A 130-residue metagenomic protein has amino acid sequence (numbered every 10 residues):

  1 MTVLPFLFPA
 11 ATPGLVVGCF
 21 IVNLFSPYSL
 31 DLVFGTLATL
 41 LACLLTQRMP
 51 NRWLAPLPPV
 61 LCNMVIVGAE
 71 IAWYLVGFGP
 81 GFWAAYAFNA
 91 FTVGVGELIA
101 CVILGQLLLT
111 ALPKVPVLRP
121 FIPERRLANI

Functional and structural regions predicted by a protein language model:
M1-A11, A42-T46: Generic transmembrane alpha-helix motif of multi-pass integral membrane proteins
F6-P9, V17-P27: Membrane-interfacial helix-loop connectors
A10-G14, L54: Residue-level recognition of membrane-helix boundary sites in multi-pass small-molecule transporters
I21-A38, L44-I130: Membrane-embedded alpha-helical hairpins and interfacial helices in multi-pass inner-membrane proteins
